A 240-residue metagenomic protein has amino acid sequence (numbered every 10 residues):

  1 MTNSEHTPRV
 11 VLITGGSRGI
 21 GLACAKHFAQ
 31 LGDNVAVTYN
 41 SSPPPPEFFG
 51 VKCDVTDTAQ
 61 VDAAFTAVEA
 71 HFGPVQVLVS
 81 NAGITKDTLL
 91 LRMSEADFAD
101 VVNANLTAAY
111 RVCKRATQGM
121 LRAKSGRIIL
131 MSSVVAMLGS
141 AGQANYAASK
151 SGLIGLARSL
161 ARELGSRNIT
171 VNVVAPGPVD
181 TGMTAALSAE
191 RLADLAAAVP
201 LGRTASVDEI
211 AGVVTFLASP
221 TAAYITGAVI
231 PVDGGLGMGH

Functional and structural regions predicted by a protein language model:
T2, L138, T215, T226-H240: Short C-terminal tail/terminal secondary-structure segment of NAD(P)H-dependent dehydrogenase/reductase domains
S17-R18: Conserved glycine-rich cofactor-binding loop
L89-L90, S94-V102, T184, L195: Substrate-binding pocket helix/loop in short-chain dehydrogenase/reductase
C113, S149, A157: Active-site helix of classical SDR
Q118, R162-S166, A223: Alpha-helical segment proximal to the catalytic Tyr-Lys
S133: Residue(s) in the substrate-gating loop at a strand-loop-helix junction that position the organic substrate next
V199-I210, T221: A conserved structural motif in NAD(P)-dependent oxidoreductases
